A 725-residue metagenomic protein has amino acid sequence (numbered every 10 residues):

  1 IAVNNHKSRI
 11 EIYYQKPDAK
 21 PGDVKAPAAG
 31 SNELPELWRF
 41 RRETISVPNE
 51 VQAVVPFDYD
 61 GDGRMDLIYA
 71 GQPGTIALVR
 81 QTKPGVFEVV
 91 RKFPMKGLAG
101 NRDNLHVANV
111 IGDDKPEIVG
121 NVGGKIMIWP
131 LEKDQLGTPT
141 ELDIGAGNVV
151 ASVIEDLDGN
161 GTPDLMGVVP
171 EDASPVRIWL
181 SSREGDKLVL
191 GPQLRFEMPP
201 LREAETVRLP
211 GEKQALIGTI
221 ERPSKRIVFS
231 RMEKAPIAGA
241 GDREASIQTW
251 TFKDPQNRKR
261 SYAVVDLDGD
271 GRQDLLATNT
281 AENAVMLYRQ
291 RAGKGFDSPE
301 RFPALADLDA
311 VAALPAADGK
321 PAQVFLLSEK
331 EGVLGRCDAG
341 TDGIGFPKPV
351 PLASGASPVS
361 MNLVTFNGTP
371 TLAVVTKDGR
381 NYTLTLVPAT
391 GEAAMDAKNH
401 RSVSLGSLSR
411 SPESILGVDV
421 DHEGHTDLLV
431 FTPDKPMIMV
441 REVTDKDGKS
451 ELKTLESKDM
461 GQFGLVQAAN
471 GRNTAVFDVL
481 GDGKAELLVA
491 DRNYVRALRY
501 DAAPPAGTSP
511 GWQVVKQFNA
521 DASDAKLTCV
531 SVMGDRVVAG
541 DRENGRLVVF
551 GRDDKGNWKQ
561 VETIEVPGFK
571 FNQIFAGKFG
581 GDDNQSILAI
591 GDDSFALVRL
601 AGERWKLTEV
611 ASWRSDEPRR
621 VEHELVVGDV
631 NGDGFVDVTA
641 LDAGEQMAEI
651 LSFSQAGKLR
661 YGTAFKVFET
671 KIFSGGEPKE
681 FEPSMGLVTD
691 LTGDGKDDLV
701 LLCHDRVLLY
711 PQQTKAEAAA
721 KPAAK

Functional and structural regions predicted by a protein language model:
I1-K725: Beta-propeller-forming repeat regions
